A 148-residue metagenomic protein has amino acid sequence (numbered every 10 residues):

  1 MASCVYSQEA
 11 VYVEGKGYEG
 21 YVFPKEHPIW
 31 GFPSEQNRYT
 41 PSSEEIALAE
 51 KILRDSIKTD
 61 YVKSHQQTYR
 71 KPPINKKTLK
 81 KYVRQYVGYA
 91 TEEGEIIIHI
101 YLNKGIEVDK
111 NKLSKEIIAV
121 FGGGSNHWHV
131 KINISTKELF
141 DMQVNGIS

Functional and structural regions predicted by a protein language model:
M1-V11: Bacterial Sec-dependent N-terminal signal peptides
E9-K112: Surface-exposed acidic loop/strand-edge motifs in secreted or periplasmic proteins that form small linear binding
E95-S148: Extracytoplasmic electrostatic interaction patches
